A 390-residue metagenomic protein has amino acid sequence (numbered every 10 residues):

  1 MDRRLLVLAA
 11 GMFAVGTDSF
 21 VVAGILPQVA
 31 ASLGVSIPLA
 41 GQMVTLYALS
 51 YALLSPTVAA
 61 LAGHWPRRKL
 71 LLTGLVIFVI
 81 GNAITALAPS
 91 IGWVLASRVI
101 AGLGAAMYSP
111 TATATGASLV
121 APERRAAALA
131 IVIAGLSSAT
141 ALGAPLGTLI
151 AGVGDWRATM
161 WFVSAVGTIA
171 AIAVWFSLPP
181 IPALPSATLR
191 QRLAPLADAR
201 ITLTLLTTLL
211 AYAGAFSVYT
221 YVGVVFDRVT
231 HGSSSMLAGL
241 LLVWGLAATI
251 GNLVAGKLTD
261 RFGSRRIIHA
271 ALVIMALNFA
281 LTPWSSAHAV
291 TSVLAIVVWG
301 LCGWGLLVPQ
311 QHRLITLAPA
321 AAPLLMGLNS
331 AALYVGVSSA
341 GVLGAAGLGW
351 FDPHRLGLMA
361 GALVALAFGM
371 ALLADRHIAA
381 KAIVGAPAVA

Functional and structural regions predicted by a protein language model:
G34, P66, L87-W93, H231 (+1 more regions): Helix-breaking motifs and short loop linkers at transmembrane-helix boundaries and internal kinks in secondary membrane
L53-G92: Conserved MFS/SLC helix-loop-helix module at the cytosolic interface between two early adjacent transmembrane helices
S55-P66, G251-G263, L348: Helix-to-loop junctions at the C-terminal end of transmembrane segments in multipass secondary transporters
L70-A83, R266-A280, G361: Structural signature of the two symmetry-related core transmembrane helices
G81, G92-I100, V290-V298: Paired small-residue
I91-W93, P122-F176: Helix-loop-helix hairpin linking two adjacent transmembrane segments in secondary transporters
S97-L136: Cytoplasmic helix-loop-helix junction between adjacent transmembrane helices in 12-TM secondary transporters
R265-Q310: C-terminal transmembrane helical hairpin of 12-TM major facilitator-type secondary transporters
